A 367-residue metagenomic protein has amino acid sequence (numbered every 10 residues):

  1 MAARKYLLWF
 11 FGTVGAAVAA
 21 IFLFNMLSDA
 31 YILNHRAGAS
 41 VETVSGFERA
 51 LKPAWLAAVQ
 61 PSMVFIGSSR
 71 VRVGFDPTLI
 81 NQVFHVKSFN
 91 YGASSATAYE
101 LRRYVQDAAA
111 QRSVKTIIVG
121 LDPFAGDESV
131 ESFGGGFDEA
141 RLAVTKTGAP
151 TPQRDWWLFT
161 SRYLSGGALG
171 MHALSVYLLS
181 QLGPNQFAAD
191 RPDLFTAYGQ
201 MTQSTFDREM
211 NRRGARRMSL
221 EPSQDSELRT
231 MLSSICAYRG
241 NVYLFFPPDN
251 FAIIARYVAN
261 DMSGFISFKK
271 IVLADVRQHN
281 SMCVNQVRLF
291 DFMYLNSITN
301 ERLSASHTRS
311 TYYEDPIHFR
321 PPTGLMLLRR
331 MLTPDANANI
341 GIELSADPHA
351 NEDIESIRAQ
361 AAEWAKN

Functional and structural regions predicted by a protein language model:
K5-D29: Hydrophobic membrane-insertion alpha-helices, especially the h-region of bacterial N-terminal signal peptides
D29-R49: Alpha-helical transmembrane signal-anchor/signal-peptide segments
S45-V73: Short extracytoplasmic
I66, R70-P152: Membrane-embedded segments
L121, G134-N241, P247, A336-N367: Secreted/periplasmic serine-hydrolase-like ester/acetyl group-modifying domain
E221-R229, M262-Q278: Well-ordered, non-membrane alpha-helical segments in soluble/globular domains
S234-D261, D291: Active-site segments of SGNH/GDSL-like serine hydrolases that catalyze O-acetyl group transfer/hydrolysis on lipids
I271-N367: C-terminal regions of proteins
